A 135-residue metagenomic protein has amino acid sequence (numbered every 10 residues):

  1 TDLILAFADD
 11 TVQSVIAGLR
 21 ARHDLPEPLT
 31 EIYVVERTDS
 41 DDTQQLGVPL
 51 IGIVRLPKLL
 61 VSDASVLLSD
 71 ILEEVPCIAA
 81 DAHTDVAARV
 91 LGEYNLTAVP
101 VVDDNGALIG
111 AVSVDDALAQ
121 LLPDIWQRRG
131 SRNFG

Functional and structural regions predicted by a protein language model:
T1-G135: Cytosolic regulatory modules rich in charged/polar residues
